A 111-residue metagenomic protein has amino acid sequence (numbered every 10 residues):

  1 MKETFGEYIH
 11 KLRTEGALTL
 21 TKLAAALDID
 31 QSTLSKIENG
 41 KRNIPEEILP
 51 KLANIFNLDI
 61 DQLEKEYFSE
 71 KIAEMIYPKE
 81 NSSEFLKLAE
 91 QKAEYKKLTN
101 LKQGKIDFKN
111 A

Functional and structural regions predicted by a protein language model:
M1-E15: A short, Lys/Arg-rich alpha-helix, primarily the initiator
H10, T21, P50: Residues within the helices of the helix-turn-helix
R13, A24, A53: The alpha-helix within a helix-turn-helix
A17-S35: Short alpha-helical DNA-recognition segment
D28, P45-Q62: DNA major-groove recognition helix of helix-turn-helix/homeodomain DNA-binding modules
E64-D107: Short, charged recognition helix plus adjacent turn of helix-turn-helix-like nucleic-acid-binding domains
